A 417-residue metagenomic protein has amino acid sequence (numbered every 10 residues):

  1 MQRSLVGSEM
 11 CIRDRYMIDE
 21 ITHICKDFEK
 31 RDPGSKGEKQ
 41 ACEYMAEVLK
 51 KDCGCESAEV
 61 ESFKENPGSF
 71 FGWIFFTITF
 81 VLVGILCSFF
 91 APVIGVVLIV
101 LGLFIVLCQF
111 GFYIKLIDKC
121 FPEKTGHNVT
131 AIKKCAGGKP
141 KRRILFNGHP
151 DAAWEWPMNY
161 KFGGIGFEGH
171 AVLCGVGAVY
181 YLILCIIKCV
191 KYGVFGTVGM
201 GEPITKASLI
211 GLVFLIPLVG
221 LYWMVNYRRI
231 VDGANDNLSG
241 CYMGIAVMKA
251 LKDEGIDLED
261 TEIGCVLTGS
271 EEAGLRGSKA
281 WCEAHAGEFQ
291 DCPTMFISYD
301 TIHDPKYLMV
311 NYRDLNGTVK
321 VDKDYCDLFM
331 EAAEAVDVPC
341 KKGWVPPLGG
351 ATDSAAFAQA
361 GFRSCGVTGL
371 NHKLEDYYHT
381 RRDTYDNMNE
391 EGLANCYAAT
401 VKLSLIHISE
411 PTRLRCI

Functional and structural regions predicted by a protein language model:
M1-I12, I406-I417: Single conserved hydrophobic/aromatic residue that forms the stacking wall/gate of nucleotide- or nucleobase-binding
S8, R13-G37, D52-C53, V225-I230 (+2 more regions): N-terminal capping segment at the start of a domain
R15-I18, D32-Q40, L238, Y242 (+3 more regions): Soluble non-cytosolic domains of exported or imported proteins
Y16-D19, H23, Q40, Y44 (+7 more regions): Extracytoplasmic/secreted proteins, especially bacterial periplasmic and envelope-associated proteins
E29, S62, I302-S409, R413: Active-site-adjacent substrate-binding region of metalloamidase/peptidase-like peptide-processing proteins
K30-K134, P157-K206, K341: A non-catalytic alpha/beta surface segment that caps or lines the substrate-entry region of metallo-dependent hydrolase
G95, I99-T130, K139, A152-P157 (+4 more regions): Acidic/histidine-rich catalytic neighborhood of metal-dependent amide-processing enzymes
G137-R143: Proline/glycine-enriched tight loop/beta-turn segments at coil->beta junctions that connect or precede beta-strands
